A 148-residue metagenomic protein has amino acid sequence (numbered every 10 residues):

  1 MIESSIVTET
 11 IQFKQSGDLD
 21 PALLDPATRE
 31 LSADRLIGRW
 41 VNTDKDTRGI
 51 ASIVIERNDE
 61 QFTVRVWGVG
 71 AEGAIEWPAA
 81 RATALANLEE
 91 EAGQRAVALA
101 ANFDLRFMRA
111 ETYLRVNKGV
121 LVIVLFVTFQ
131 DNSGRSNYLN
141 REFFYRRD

Functional and structural regions predicted by a protein language model:
M1-R48, Q61-A71, N117-D148: Amphipathic/hydrophobic helical signal segments and adjacent flexible N-terminal regions that mediate secretion
D34-L36, V41-A110: Central antiparallel beta-sheet cores of small beta-barrel/beta-sandwich binding domains
E111-V116: Exposed beta-sheet edge/beta-hairpin loop segments within beta-rich domains
